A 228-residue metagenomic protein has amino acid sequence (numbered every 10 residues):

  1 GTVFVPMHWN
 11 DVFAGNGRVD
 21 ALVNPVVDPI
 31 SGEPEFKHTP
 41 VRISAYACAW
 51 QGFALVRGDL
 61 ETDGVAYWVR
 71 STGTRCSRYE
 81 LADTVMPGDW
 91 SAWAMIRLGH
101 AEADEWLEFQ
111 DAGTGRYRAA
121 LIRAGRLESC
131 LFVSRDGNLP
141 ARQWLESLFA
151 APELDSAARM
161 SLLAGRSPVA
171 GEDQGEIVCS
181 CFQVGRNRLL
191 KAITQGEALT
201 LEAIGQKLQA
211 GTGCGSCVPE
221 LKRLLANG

Functional and structural regions predicted by a protein language model:
T2, H8-V12, C48, T114 (+3 more regions): Short, glycine-/Ser/Thr-/acidic-enriched flexible segments
T2-D104, E108-A112: Long, contiguous, secondary-structure-rich segments that constitute the structural scaffold of globular domains
T2-H8, E220-G228: Long, compositionally biased
R18-W50, L154-R188: Cysteine/selenocysteine-centered motifs that mediate thiol-based redox chemistry or coordinate metal-sulfur cofactors
E35, G52, D59-E61, A82-V85 (+4 more regions): Catalytic cores of large soluble enzymes that bind and process phosphate-bearing ligands
V69-L163, G171: C-terminal catalytic lobe of FAD-dependent flavoproteins
A164-E176, T194-G213: Immediate flanking context of iron-sulfur cluster ligation sites
G175-K191, Q206-A226: Local cysteine-cluster metal-coordination motifs and their immediate loop/turn environment, predominantly Fe-S cluster
